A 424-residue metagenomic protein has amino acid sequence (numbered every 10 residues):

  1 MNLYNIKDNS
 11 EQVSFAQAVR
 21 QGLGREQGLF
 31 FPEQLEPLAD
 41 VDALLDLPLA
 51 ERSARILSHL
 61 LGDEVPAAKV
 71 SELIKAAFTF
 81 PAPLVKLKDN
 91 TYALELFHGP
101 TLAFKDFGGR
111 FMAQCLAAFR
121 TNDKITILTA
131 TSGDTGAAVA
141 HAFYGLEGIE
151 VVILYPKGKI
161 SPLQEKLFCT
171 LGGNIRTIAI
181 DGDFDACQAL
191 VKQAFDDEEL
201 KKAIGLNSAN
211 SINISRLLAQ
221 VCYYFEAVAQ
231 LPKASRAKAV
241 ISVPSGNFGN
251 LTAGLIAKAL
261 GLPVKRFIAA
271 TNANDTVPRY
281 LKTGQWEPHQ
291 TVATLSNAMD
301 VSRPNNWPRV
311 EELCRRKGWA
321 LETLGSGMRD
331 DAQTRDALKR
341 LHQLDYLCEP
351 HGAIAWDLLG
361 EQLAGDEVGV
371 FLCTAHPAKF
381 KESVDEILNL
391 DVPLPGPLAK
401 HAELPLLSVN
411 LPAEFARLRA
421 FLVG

Functional and structural regions predicted by a protein language model:
M1-G424: PLP-dependent amino-acid enzyme catalytic core
